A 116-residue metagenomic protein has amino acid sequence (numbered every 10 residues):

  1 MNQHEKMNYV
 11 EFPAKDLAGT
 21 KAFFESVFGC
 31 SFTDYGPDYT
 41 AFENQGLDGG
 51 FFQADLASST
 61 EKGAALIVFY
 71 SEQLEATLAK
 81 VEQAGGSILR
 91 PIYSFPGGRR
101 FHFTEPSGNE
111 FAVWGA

Functional and structural regions predicted by a protein language model:
M1-K21, D48, A65-I67: N-terminal beta-strand motif that seeds the catalytic metal site of vicinal oxygen chelate
M1-Q3, F12, A84-A116: Vicinal oxygen chelate
M7-P13, S58-E82, R99-T104: Vicinal oxygen chelate
P13, Y39, G46, E82-Q83: A structural feature recognizing the 12-helix transmembrane core of secondary solute carriers
F23-F24, V81, G108: Conserved active-site tyrosine of GNAT-family acetyltransferases
V27-F32, G85-S87: Conserved acetyl-CoA-binding loop of GNAT-fold acetyltransferases
C30-K62, E110-G115: Conserved short beta-strand elements that form part of the metal-binding/catalytic scaffold of enzyme active sites
